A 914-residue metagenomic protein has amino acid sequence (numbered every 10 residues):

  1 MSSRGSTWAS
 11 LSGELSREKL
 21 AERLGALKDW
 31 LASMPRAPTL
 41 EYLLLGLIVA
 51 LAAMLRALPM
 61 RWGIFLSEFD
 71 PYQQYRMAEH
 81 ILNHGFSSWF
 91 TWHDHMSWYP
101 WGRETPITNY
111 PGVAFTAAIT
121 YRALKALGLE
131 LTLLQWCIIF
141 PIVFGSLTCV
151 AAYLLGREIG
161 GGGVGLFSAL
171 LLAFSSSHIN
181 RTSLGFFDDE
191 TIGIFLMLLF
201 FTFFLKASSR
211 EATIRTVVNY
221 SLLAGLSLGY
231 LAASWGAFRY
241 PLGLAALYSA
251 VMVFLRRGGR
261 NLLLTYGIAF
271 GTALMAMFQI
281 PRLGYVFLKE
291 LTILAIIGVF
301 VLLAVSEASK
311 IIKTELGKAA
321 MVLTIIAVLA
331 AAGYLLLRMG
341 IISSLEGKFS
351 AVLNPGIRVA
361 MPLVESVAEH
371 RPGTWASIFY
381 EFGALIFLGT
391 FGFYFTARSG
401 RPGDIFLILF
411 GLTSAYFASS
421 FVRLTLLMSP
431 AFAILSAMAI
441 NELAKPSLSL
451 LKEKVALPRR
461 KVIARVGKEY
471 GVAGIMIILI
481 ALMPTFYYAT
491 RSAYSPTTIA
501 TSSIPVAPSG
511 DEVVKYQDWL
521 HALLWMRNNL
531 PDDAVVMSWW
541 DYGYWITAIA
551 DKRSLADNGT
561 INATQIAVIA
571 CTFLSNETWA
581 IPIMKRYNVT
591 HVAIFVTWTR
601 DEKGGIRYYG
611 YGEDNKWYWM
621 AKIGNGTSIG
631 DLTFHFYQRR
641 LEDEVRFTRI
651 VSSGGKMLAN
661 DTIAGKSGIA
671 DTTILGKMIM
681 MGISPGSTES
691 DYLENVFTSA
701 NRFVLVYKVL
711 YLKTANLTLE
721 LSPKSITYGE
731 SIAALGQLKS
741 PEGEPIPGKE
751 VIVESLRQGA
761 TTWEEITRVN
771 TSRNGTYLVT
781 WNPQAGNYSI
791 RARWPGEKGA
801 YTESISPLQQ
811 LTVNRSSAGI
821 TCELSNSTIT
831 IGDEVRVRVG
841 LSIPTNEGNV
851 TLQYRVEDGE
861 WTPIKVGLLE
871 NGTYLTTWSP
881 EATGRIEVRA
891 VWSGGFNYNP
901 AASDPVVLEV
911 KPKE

Functional and structural regions predicted by a protein language model:
M1-M60, F69, L166, F300-L329 (+3 more regions): Start-transfer (signal-anchor) and selected internal transmembrane alpha helices of multi-pass inner/ER membrane
S2-S33, G46-V49, L82, L127 (+2 more regions): Extracytoplasmic
S33-P71, R76, N83-W89, H93 (+4 more regions): Transmembrane signal-anchor helices characteristic of membrane glycosylation enzymes that use polyprenol
I48-L55, W92-S97, I139-E158, G163-A212 (+3 more regions): Membrane-embedded helix bundles of polyisoprenyl
R103-F115, A126-V150, S183-F187, T191: Loop-to-helix entry region of an early transmembrane alpha helix in multi-pass inner-membrane enzymes
L291-S306, A320-F406: Alpha-helical transmembrane segments at the extracellular/periplasmic loop-to-helix junctions of multi-pass membrane
I405-I408, T413-S414, A418-P458: Hydrophobic/aromatic-rich transmembrane helices and adjacent perimembrane loops
P783, N787-P807, I886-A902: Enriched for extracellular/lumenal, surface-exposed ectodomains of secreted and cell-surface proteins
